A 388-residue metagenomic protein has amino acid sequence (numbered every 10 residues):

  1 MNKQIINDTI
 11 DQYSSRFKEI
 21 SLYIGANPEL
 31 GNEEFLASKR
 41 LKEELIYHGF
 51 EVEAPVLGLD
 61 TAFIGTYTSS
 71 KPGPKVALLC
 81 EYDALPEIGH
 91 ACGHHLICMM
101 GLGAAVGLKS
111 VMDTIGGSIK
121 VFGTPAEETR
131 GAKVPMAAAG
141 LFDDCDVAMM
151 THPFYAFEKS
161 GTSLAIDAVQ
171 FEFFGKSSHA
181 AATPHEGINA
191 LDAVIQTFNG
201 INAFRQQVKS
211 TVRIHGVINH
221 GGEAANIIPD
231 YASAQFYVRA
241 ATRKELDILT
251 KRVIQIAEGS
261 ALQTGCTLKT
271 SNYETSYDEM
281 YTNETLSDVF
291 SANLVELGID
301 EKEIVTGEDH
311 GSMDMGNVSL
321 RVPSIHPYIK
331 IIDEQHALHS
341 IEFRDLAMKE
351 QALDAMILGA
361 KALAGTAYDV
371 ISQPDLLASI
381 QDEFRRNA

Functional and structural regions predicted by a protein language model:
N2-G116: Acidic/His- and Gly-rich active-site-bordering loop/insert found across diverse amide/peptide-bond hydrolases
S14-F17, S21, S38-K42, G101 (+6 more regions): Hydrophobic face of alpha-helices
Y23, A54-L57, L78, G116-P125 (+5 more regions): Beta-strand segments within the central parallel beta-sheet cores of soluble alpha/beta enzyme folds
N32, G73, E87, M99 (+5 more regions): Residues that form or flank phosphate/diphosphate-binding pockets in enzymes that use nucleotide phosphates
T61-Y67, D83-A91, H95-L96, L102 (+4 more regions): Histidine/acidic-residue-rich, glycine-tolerant segments that coordinate divalent metal ions
A77-L79, F174, H326-I331: Non-cysteine beta-strand/loop elements that form the S-adenosyl-L-methionine
I195-A388: Metal-dependent amide/peptide-bond hydrolase catalytic core, centered on the "pita-bread" metallohydrolase fold
